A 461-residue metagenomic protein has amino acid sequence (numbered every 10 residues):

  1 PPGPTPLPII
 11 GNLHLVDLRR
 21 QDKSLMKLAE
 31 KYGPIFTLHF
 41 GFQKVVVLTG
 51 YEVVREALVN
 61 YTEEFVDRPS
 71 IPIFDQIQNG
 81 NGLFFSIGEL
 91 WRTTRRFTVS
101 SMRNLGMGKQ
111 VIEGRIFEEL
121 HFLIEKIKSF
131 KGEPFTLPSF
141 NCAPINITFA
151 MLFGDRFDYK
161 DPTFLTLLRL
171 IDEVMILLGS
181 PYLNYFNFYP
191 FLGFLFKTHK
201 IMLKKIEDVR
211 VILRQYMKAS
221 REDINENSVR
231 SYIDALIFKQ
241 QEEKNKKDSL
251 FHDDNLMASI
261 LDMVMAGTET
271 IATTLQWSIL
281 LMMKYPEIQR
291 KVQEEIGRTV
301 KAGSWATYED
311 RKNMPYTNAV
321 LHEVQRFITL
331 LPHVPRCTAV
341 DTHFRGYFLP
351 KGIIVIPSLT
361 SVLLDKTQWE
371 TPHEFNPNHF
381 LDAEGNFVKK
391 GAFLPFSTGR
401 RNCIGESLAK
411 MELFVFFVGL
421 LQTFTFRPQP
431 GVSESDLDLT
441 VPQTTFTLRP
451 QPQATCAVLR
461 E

Functional and structural regions predicted by a protein language model:
P1-V16, Q21-R115, P134-T136, F140-F149 (+2 more regions): Cytochrome P450 substrate-recognition site 1
L13-M26, E30-G33, V211, Q215 (+6 more regions): Conserved cytochrome P450 K-helix E-x-x-R motif and the immediately C-terminal K′/meander segment
H39-V46, G106-E118, I127-A150, D158-T166 (+8 more regions): Cytochrome P450
R103-M107, I145, S180-P181, K205-L275 (+5 more regions): Conserved cytochrome P450 catalytic core segment spanning the I/J/K helices
P144, T148, F153, K205 (+8 more regions): Central I-helix of cytochrome P450 enzymes
A266, R345, A383-L413, T440-T444: Cytochrome P450 heme-thiolate "Cys pocket" and heme-binding signature region
P286-I288, E406-F446: Cytochrome P450 heme-binding "Cys pocket" and the immediately downstream C-terminal segment
P357-G385: Conserved cytochrome P450 K-helix/beta-meander segment immediately N-terminal to the heme-binding cysteine loop
